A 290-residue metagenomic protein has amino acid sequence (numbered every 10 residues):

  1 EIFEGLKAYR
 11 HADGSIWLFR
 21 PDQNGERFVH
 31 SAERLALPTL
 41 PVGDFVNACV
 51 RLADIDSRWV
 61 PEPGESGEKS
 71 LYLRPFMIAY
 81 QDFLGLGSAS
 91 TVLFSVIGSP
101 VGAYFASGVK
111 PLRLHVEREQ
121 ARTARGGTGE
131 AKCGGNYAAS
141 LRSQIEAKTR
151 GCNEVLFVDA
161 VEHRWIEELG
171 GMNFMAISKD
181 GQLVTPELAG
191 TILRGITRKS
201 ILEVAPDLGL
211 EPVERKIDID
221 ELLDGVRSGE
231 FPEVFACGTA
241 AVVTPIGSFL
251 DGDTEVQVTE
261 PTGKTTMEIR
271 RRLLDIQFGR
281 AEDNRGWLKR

Functional and structural regions predicted by a protein language model:
E1-E154, V161-W165, E203-R290: Conserved alpha/beta cores of soluble small-molecule-handling proteins
E162-G190: Glycine- and Gly-Pro-enriched alpha-helical subdomains that act as flexible, kink-prone "lid/hinge" or packing modules
G195-S200: Feature captures the catalytic cores and cofactor-binding loops of soluble hydro-lyases/lyases that act on carboxylate
